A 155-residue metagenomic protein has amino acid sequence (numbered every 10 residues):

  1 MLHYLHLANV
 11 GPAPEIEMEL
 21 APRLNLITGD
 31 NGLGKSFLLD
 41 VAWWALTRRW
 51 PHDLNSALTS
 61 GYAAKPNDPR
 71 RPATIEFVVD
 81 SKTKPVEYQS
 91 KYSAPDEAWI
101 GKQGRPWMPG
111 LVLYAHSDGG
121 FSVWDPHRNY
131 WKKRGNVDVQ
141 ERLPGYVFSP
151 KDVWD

Functional and structural regions predicted by a protein language model:
M1-W154: P-loop NTPase switch/coupling surface
